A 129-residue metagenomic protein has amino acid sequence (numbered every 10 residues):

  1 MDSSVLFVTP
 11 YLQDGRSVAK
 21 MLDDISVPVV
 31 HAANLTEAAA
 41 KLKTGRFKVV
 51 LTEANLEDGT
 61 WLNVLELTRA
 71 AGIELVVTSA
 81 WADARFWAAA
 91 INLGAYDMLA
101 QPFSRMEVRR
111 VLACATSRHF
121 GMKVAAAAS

Functional and structural regions predicted by a protein language model:
T9-H31: Two-component/phosphorelay signaling modules centered on CheY-like receiver
G15, K48-T68, D83: Conserved phosphotransfer microenvironments
H31-V49, L56-E57: Acidic, metal-coordinating helix/loop segments flanking the phosphotransfer/catalytic sites of two-component signaling
R69, A88-N92: Alpha4-beta5-alpha5 "output face"
R85, L99, F103-L112: C-terminal output helix
V108-M122: Receiver (REC) domain switch/output surface
